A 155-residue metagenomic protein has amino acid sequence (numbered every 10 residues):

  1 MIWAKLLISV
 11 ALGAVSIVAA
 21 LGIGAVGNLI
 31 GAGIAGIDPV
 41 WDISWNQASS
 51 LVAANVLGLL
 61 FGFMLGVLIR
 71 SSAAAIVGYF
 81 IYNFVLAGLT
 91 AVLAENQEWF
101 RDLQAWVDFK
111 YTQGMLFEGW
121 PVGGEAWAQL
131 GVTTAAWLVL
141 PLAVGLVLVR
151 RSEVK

Functional and structural regions predicted by a protein language model:
I2-R70, A87-A94, K110-A136, L140 (+1 more regions): Secretory targeting signals
S72-F109: Transmembrane helix segments
R150-K155: Short cytosolic juxtamembrane segments of multi-pass membrane proteins
